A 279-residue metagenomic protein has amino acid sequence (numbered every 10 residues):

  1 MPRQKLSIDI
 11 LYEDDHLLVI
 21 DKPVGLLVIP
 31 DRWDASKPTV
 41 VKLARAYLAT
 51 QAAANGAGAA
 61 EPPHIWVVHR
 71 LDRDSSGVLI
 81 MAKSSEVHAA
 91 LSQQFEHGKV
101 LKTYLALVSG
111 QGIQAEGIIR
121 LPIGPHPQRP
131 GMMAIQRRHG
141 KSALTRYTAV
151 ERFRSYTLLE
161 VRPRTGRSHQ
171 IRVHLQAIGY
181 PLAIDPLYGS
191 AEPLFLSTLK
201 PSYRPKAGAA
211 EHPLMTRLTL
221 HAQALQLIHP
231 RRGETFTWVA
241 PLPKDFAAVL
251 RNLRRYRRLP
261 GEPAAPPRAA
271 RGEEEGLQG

Functional and structural regions predicted by a protein language model:
M1-L144, R152-F153, L242-Y256, P260-G279: RNA pseudouridine synthases
L91, R167-Q176: Short beta-strand segments enriched for Tyr within beta-sheet-rich domains, predominantly fibronectin type III
P130, T165, R231-R232: Residue-level recognition of short loop/turn positions
R137, L144, P163, H229-P230: Short, acidic, Ser/Thr-enriched surface-loop or helix-capping motifs
L159-V161: Short histidine-centered loop motifs in beta-beta connectors
Q176-T237, R257-P260, G272, G279: Phosphate/ribose-recognition catalytic cores of enzymes acting on nucleotide-derived substrates
